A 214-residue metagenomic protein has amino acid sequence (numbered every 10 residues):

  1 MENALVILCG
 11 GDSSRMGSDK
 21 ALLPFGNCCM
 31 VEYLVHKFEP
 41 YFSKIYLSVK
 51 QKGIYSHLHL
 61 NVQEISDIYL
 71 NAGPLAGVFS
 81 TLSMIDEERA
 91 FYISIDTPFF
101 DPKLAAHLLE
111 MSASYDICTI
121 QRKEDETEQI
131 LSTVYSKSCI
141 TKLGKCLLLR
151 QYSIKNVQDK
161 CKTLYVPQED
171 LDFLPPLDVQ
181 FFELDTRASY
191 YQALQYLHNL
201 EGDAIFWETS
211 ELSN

Functional and structural regions predicted by a protein language model:
E2-Q151, N156-D178, L194, H198-L200 (+1 more regions): Nucleotide and nucleotide-moiety/phosphate-recognizing core
Q180-E183: PAPS-dependent sulfotransferase catalytic core
T186-Q192: Acidic, Mg2+-coordinating catalytic module of metal-dependent nucleases/exonucleases that use a two-metal-ion mechanism
G202-N214: Charge-dense polyanion-binding interfaces
